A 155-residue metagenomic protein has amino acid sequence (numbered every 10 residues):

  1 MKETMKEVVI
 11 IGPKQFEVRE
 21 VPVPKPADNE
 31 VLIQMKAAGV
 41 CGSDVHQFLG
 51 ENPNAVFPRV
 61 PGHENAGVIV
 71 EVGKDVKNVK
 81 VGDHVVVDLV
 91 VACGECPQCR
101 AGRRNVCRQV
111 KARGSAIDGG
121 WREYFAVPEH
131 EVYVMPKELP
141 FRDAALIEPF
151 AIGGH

Functional and structural regions predicted by a protein language model:
E3-V8: Short structural boundary motif marking the start of a folded domain
I11, P22-V23, V56-G62, R113-I117 (+1 more regions): Short Gly/Pro-enriched turn/cap motifs at secondary-structure boundaries
I11-K14, A38: Short polar catalytic/cofactor-binding loops
K14-V18, G42-S43: Short N-terminal binding/cap micro-motifs at the start of the first secondary-structure element
F16, C93-H155: NAD(P)H dinucleotide-binding glycine-rich loop of Rossmann-like/cofactor-binding domains, especially the beta1-alpha1
P22-A38, E51-P97, Y133-L139: Glycine-rich beta-strand-centered segment in the early N-terminal region that forms part of a ligand/cofactor-binding
S43-L49: Cytochrome P450 core scaffold surrounding the K-helix E-X-X-R motif and the conserved "meander" helix-loop region
H46, H63, H155: Histidine-centered active-site/metal-ligand motif
